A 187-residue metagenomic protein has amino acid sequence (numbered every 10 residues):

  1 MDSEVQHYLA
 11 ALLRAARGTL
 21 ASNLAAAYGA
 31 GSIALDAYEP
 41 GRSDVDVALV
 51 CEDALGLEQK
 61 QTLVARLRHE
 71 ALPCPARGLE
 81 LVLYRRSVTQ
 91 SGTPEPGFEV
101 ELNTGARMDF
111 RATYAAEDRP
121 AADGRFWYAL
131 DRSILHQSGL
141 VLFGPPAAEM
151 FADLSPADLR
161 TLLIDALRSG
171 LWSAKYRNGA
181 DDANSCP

Functional and structural regions predicted by a protein language model:
M1-Q6, C51, V64-R68: N-terminal/domain-start segments enriched in small and hydrophobic, helix-friendly residues, covering either
M1-Y28, E58-Q59: Helical scaffold of the NTase/Pol beta-like nucleotidyltransferase catalytic core
M1-Y8, D36-G41, A148-S155: Short low-complexity stretches enriched in small and charged residues
L12, A16, L63, L67-E70: Hydrophobic alpha-helical packing residues
G31, L35-L63, G78-R85: Catalytic metal-binding acidic patch
A65-D182: Conserved NTP/Mg2+-binding pocket subregion across the NTase superfamily
S185: Active-site phosphate/pyrophosphate-binding segments
